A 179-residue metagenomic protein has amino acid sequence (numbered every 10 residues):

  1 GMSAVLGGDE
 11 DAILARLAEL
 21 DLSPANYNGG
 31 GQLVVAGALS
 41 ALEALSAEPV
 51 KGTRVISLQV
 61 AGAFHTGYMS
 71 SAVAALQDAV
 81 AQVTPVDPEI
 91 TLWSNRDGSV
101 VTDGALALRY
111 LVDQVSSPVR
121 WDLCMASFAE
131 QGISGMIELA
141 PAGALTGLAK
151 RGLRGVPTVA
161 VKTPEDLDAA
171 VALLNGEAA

Functional and structural regions predicted by a protein language model:
G1-P118: Alpha/beta catalytic cores of group-transfer enzymes, especially the acyltransferase/condensing modules of polyketide
T84-A179: Acyltransferase/transacylase module recognition
